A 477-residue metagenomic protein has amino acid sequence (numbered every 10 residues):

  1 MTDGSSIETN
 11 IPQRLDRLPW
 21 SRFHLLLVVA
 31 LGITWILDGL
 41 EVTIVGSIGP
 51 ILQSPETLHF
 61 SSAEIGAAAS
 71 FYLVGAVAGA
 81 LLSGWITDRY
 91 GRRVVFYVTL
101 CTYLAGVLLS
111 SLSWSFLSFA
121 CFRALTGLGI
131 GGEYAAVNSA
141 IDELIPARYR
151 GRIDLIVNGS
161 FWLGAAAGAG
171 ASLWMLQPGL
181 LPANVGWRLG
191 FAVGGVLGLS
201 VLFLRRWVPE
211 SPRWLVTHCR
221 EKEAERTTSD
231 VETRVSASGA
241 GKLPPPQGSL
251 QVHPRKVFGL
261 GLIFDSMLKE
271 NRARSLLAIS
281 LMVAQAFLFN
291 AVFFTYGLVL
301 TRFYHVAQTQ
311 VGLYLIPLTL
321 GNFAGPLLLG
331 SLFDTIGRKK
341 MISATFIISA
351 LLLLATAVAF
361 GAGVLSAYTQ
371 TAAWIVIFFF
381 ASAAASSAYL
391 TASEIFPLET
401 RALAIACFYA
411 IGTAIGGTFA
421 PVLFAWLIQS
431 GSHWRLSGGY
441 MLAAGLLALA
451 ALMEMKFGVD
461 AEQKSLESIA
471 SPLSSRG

Functional and structural regions predicted by a protein language model:
M1-G477: Transmembrane-helix signature of 12-pass secondary carriers
